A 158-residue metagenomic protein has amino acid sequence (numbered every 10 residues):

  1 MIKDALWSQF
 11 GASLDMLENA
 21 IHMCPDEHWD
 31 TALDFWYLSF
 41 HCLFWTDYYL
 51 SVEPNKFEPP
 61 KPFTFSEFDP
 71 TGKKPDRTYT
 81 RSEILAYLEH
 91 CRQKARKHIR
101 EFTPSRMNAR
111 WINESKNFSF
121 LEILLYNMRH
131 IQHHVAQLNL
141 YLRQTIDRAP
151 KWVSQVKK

Functional and structural regions predicted by a protein language model:
I2-L6: Short Lys/Arg-rich basic patches
W7-G11, E18, D26-P70, I112-K158: Short, contiguous alpha-helical
F10, L14, I21, L88 (+1 more regions): Hydrophobic alpha-helical core bundles mediating ligand binding, dimerization, or RNAP-core interactions
I21-C24, E53, A95, I99-R106 (+1 more regions): A general structural signal marking secondary-structure boundaries and capping sites
G72-N108, L121-Q132: Acidic/histidine-rich alpha-helical segments that form the ligand environment of transition-metal centers
